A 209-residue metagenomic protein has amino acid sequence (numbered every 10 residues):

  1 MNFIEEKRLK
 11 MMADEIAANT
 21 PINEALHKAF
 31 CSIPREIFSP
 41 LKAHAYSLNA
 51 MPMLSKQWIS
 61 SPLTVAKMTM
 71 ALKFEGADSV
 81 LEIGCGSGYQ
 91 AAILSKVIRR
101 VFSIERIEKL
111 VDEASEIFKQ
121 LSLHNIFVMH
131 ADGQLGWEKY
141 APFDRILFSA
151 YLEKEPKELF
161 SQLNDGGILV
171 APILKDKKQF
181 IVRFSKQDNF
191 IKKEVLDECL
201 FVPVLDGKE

Functional and structural regions predicted by a protein language model:
M1-L81, Y89-I93, V97, L110-E116 (+2 more regions): Class I SAM-dependent transferase core
K73-K192: Conserved nucleotide-cofactor-binding alpha/beta core module
